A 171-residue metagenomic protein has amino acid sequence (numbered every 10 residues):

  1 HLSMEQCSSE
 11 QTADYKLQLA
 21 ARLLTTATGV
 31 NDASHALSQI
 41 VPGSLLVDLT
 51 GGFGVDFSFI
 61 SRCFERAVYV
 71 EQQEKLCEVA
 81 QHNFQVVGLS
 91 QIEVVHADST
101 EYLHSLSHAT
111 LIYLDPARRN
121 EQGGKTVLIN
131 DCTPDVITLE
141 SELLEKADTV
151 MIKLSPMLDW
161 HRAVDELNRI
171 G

Functional and structural regions predicted by a protein language model:
H1-G171: SAM-dependent transferase fold signal centered on methyltransferase-like domains, encompassing both Class I
